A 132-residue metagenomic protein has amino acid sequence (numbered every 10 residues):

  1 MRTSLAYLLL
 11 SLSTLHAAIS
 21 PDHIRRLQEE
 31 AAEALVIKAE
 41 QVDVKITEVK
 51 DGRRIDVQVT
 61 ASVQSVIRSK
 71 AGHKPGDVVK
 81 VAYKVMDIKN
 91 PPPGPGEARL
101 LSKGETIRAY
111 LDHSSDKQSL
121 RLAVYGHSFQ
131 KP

Functional and structural regions predicted by a protein language model:
T3-S13: Sec-dependent N-terminal signal peptides
S11, L15-P132: Transition segments tied to proteolytic processing and entry into folded domains
